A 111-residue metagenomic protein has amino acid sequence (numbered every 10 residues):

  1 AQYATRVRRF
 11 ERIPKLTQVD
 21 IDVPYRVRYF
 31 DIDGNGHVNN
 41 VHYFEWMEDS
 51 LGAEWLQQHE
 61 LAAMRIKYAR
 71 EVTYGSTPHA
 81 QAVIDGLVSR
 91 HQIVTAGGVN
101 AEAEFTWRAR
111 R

Functional and structural regions predicted by a protein language model:
A1-A62: Hot-dog-fold acyl-thioester-processing enzymes
A1-T17, V72-Y74, V83-R111: HotDog/MaoC-like acyl-thioester-processing domains
D33-V38, F44, V72-Y74, P78 (+1 more regions): A generic structural micro-environment signature that highlights single residues at secondary-structure boundaries
N39, Y43-W46, Y68, V83 (+1 more regions): Broad hydrophobic/π-residue packing in well-ordered secondary structure
E54, Q58-D85, R90: A conserved acidic, glycine/proline-rich C-terminal tail/linker
